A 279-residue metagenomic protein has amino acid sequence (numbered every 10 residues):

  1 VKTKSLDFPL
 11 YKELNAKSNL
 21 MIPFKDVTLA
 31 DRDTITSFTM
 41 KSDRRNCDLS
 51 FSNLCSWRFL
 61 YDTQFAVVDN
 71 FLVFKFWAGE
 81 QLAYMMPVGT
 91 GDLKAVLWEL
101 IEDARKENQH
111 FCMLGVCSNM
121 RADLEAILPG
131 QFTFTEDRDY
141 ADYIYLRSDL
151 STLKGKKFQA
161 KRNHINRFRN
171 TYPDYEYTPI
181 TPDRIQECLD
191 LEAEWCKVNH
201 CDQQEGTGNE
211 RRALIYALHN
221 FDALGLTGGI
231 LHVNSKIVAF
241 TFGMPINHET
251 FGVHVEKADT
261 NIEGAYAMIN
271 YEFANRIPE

Functional and structural regions predicted by a protein language model:
K2-L6: Short, low-complexity S/T/E/D/G/P-rich linear segments that nucleate or cap local secondary structure
F8-Y11, N15-D69, Q204: Amide-forming acyltransferase catalytic core, primarily the GNAT-like/NAT-type and related acyltransferase folds
S37, C47-N119, H232-T260: Conserved donor-binding loop and adjoining core beta-sheet/short helix segment in diverse acyl/aminoacyl transferases
N46-L49, H200-I215: Conserved GNAT-fold acetyl-CoA-binding loop/helix
H110-I127, R138-D142: Short, glycine/charge-rich beta-strand/loop segments that flank catalytic centers and engage negatively charged groups
H110-V116, I144, E176-T181, I230: A structural signal for short, well-ordered beta-strand segments and their strand-loop junctions that often border
G130-Q204: Acyltransferase donor/substrate-recognition loop-hinge adjacent to the catalytic core
N209-E279: Accessory, usually C-terminal, subdomains that scaffold auxiliary metal cofactors
